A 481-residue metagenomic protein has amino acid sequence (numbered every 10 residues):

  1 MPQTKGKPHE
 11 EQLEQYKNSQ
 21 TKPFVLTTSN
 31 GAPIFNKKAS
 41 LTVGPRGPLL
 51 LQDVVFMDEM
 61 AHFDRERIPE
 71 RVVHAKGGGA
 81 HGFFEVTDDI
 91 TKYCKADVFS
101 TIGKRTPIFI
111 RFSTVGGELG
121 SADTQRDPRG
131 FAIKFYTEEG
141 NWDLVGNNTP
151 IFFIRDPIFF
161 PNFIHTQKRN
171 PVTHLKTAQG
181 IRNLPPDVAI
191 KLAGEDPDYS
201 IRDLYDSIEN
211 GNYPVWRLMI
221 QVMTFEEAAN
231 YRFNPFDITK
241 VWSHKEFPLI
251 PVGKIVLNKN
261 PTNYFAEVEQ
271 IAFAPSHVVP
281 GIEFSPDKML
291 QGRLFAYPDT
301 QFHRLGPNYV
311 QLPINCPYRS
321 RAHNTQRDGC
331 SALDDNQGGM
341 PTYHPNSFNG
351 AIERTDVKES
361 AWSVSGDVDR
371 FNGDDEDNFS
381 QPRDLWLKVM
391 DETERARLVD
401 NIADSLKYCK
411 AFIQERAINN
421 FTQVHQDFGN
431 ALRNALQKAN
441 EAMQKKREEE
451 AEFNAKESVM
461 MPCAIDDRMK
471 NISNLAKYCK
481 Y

Functional and structural regions predicted by a protein language model:
M1-Y481: Active-site-adjacent core segments of small-molecule enzymes
